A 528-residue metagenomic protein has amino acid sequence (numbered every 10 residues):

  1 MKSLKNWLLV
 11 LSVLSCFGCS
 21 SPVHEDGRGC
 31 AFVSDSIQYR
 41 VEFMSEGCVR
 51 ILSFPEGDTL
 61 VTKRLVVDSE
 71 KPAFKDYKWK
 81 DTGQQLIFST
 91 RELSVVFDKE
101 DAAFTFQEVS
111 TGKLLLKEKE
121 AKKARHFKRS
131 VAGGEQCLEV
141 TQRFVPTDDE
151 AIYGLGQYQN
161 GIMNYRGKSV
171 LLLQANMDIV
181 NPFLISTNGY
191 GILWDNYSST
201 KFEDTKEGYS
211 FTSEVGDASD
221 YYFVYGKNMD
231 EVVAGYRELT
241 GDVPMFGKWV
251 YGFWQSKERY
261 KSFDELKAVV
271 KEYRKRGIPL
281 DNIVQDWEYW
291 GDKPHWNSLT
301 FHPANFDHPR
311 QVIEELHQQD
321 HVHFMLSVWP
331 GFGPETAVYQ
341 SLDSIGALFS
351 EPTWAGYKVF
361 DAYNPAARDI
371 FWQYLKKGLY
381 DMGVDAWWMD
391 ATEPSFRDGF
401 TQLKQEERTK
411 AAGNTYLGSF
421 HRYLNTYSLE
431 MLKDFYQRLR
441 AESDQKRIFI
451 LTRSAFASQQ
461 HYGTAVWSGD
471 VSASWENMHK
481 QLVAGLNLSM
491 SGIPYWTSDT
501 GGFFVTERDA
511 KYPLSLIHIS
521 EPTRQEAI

Functional and structural regions predicted by a protein language model:
S3, C19-W249, E258, F263-K271 (+6 more regions): N-terminal accessory segment at the very beginning of proteins
L8-C16: Bacterial N-terminal signal peptides
P244-F400: Aromatic-lined carbohydrate-binding/catalytic grooves of carbohydrate-active enzymes
H302-I313, S341-A362, T409-N425, W467-N487: Acidic, His- and aromatic-enriched active-site or binding-groove loops in soluble protein domains that engage sugars
T336-D343, F396-L403, S443-D444, F449-N477 (+2 more regions): Substrate-binding cleft/loops of secretory-pathway carbohydrate-active enzymes
Y363-I450: Active-site neighborhood of glycoside hydrolase catalytic domains
D385-D398, S491-E507, R524: Short acidic/histidine-rich active-site segments
I517-I528: Single conserved hydrophobic/aromatic residue that forms the stacking wall/gate of nucleotide- or nucleobase-binding
